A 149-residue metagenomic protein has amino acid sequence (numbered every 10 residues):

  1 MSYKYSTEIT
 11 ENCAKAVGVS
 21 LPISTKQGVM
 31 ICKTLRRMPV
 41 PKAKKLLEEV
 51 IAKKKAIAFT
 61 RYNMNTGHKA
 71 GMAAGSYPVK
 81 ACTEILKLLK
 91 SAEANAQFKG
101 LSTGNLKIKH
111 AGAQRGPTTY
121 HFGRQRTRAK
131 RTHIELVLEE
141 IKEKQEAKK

Functional and structural regions predicted by a protein language model:
M1-G104, V137-E140: Ribosome large-subunit tunnel/peptidyl-transferase-proximal elements
V29, L106, K130-T132: Residues at beta-strand starts and edge strands
I31, G116-T119, K144-E146: Residues in flexible loops and secondary-structure boundaries
R36-R37, R61, R115, R124-R131: Arginine residue identity/basic-tract feature
T103-G123: Extended, charged amphipathic interaction segments
G123-K149: C-terminal edge-of-domain segments
